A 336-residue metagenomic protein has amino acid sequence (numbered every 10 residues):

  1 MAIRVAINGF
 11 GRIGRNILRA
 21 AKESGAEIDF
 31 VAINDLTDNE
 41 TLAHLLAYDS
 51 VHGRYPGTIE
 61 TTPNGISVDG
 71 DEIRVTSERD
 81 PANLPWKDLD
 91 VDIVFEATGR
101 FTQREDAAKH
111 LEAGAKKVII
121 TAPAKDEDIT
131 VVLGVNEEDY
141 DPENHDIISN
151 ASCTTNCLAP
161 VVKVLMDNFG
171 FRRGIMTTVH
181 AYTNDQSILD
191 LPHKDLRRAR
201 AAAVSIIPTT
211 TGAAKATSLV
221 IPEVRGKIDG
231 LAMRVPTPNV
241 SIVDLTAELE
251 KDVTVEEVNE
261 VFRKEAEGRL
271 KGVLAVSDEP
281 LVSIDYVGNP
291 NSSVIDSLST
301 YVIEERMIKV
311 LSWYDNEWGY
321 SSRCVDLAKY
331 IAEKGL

Functional and structural regions predicted by a protein language model:
M1-A199, V302, D326, E333-G335: N-terminal Rossmann-like NAD(P) cofactor-binding subdomain of oxidoreductases, focused on the glycine-rich
F10, G14, Q103, A151-T154 (+9 more regions): Generic structural signal for well-ordered, non-membrane alpha-helical segments in soluble metabolic enzymes
L18, A108, A159-M166, T177 (+7 more regions): Predominant activation on well-ordered alpha-helical scaffold segments within soluble catalytic domains
L36-D38, A124-K125, S152-T154, T178-D185 (+5 more regions): Glycine-rich beta-alpha junction loops
I66, V131-L133, I147, L189 (+5 more regions): Short clusters of hydrophobic/aromatic residues that line enzyme substrate/ligand-binding pockets
N144-H145, A201-A203, V240-D244, M307-K309: Short, solvent-exposed beta-strand edge segments and adjacent coil->beta transition regions
G170-A232, P238: Catalytic core of tubulin tyrosine ligase-like
G230, I242, T246-L336: C-terminal active-site/capping subdomain that shapes the small-molecule cofactor and substrate pocket of enzyme
